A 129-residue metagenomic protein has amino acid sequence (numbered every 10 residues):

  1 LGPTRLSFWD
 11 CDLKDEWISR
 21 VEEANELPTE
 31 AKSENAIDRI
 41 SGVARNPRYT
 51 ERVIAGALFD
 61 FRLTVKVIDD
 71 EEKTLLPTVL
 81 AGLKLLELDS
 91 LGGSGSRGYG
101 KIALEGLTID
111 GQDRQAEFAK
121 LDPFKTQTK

Functional and structural regions predicted by a protein language model:
L1-K129: Small/polar/charged residue-enriched interaction surfaces, especially the RNA/DNA-contacting tracks of RNP/CRISPR
